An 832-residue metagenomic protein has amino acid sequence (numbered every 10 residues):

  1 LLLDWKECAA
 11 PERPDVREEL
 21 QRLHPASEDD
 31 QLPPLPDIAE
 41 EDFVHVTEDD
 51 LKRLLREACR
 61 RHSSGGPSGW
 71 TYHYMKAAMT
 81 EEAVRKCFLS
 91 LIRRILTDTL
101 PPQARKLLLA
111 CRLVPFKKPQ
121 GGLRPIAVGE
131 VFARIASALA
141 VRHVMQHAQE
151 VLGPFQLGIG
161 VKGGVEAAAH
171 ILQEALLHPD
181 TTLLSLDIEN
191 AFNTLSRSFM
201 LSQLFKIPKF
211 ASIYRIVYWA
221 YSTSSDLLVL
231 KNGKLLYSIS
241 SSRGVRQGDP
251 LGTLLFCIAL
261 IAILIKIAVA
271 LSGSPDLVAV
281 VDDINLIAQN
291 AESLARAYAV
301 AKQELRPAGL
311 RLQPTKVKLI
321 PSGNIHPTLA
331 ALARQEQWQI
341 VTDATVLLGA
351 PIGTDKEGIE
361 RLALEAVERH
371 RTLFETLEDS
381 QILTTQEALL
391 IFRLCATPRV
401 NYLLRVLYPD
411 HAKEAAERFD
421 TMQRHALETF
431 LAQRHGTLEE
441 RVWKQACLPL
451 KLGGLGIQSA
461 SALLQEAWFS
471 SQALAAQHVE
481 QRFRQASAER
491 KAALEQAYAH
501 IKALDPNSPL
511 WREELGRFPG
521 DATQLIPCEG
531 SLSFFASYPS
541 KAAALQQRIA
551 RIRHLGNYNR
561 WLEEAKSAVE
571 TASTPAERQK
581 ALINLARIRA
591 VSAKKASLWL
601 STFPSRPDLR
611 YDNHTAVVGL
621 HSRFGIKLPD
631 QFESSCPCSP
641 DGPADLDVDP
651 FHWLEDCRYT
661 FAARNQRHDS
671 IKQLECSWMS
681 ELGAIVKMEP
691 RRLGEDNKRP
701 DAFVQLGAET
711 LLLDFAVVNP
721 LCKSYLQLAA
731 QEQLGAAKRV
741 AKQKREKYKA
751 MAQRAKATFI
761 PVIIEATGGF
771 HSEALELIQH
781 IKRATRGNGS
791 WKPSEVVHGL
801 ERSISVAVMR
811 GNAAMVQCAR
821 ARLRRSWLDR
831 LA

Functional and structural regions predicted by a protein language model:
L1-P33: Membrane topogenic helices and adjacent juxtamembrane segments
S27-E28, P34-A259, A467, D656: Conserved pre-catalytic core of RNA-dependent polymerases
G66, A110-L113, R124, A140 (+10 more regions): Catalytic palm active-site di-aspartate
R134, L455, S459-A462, F469 (+1 more regions): Short Cys/His-based metal-binding microdomains
S274, Q335-H411, S471-A476, R482-F483: Basic, alpha-helical interaction scaffolds
S293, A297, Q303, R311-D343: Short, conserved micro-motifs composed of acidic
Q445-A486: Amphipathic alpha-helical/coiled-coil segments positioned at domain termini
P527-D641, A662-A663, S677, E681 (+4 more regions): Non-catalytic C-terminal interaction segments of nucleic acid-processing enzymes
